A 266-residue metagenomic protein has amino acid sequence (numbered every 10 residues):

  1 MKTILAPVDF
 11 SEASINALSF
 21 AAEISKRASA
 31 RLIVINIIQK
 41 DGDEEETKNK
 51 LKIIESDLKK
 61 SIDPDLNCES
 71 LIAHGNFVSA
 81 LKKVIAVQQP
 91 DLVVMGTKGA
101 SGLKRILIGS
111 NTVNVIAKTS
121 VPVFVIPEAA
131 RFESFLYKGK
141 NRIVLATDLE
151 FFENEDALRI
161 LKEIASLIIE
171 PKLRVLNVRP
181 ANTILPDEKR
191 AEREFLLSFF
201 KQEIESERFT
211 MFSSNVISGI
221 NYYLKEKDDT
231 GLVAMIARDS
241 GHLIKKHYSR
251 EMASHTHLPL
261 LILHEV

Functional and structural regions predicted by a protein language model:
M1-N16, A117-A157, S254-V266: Intrinsically disordered or low-complexity boundary/linker segments at protein termini and domain junctions
E23-A28, F135-K138, E163-P171, A253-T256: Short, conserved loop/helix-junction motifs that constitute active-site signature segments in enzyme catalytic cores
E23-S56, I168-L196: Acidic, proline/glycine-rich short linear motifs
N67-S70: Rossmann-fold cofactor-recognition segment
I72-A80, F212-I217: Charged docking surfaces used in two-component/phosphorelay signaling
K83-E133, L224-V266: Gly/Ser-rich helix-loop-strand patches that form or flank binding pockets for ribonucleotide-derived cofactors
E155-A165, L196-L197: Anionic-ligand binding region
I184-S240: Glycine/small-residue-rich hydrophobic helix-like segments
